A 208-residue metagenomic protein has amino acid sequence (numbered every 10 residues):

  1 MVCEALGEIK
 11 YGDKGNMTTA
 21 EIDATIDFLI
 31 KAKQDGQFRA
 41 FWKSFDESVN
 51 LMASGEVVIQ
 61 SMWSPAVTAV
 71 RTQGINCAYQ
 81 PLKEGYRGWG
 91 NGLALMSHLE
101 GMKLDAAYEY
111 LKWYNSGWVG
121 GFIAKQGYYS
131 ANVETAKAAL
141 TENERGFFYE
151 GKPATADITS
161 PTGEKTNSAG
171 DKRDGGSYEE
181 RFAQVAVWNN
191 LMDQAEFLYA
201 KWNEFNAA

Functional and structural regions predicted by a protein language model:
M1-C3, I26-I30, V49, A53 (+5 more regions): Non-transmembrane alpha-helical segments in soluble domains of secreted/periplasmic/extracellular proteins
M1-I9, G90-M96: Periplasmic solute-binding protein
V2-L6, A32-Q37, E56, S64 (+4 more regions): Sec/Tat-exported extracytoplasmic proteins
L6-D46: Glycine-centered hinge/linker elements that transmit conformational signals in sensory and ligand-binding systems
T19-D23, K43-D46, S54, G101-D105 (+2 more regions): Soluble non-cytosolic domains of exported or imported proteins
Q37-E100: Extracytoplasmic/periplasmic substrate-binding proteins
L95-R173: Mature extracytoplasmic/periplasmic domains
T162-A208: Conserved C-terminal helix/tail region of periplasmic/extracytoplasmic solute-binding proteins
